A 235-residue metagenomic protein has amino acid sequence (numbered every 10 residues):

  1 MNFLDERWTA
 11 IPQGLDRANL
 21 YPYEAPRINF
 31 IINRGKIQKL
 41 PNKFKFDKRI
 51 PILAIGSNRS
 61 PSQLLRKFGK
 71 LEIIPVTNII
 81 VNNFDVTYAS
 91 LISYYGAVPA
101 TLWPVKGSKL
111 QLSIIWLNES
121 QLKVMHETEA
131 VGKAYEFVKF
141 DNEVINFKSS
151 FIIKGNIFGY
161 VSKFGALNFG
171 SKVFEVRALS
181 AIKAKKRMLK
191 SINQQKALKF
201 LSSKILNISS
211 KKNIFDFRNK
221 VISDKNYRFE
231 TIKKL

Functional and structural regions predicted by a protein language model:
M1-L235: Glycine-aromatic micro-motifs
